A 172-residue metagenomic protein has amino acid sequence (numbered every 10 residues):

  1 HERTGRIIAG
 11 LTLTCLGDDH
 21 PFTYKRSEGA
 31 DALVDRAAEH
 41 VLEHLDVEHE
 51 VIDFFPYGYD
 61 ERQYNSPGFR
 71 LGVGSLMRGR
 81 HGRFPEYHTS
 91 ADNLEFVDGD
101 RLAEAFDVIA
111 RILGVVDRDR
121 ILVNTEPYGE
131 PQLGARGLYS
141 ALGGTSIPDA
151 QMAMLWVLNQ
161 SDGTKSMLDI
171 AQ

Functional and structural regions predicted by a protein language model:
H1-Q172: Secretory-pathway/membrane protein signature
